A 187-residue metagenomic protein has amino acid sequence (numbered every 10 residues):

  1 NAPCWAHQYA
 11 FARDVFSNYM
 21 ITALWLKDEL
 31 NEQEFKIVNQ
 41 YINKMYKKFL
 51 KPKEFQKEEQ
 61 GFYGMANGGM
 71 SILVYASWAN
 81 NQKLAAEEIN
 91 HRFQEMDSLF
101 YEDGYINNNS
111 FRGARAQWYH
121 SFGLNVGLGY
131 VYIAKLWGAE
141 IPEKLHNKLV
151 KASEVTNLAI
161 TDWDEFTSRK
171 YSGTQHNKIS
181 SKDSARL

Functional and structural regions predicted by a protein language model:
N1-H146: Aromatic-lined, polymer-binding surfaces characteristic of secreted/periplasmic polysaccharide-degrading enzymes
I141-L187: CBM-like carbohydrate-recognition segments
